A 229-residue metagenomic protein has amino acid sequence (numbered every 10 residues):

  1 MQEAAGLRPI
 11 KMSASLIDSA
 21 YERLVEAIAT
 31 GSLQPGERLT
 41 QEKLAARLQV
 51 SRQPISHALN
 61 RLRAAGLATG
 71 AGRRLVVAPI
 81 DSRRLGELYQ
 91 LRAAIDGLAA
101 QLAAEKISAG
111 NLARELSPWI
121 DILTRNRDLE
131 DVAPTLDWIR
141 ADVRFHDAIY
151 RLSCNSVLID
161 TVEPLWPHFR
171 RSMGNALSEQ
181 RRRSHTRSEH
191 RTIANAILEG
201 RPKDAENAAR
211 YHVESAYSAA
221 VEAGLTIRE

Functional and structural regions predicted by a protein language model:
M1-E105, E222-E229: Short linear motifs at protein or domain termini
S15, L136, R183-S184: Short helix-capping and inter-helix turn/linker motifs at the boundaries of alpha-helical repeat units
D18, S82, A93, A113 (+2 more regions): Amphipathic alpha-helical repeat elements characteristic of tetratricopeptide repeat
V25, G86, G97, Q101 (+4 more regions): Amphipathic, non-transmembrane alpha-helical secondary structure
D81-S82, M173-A176: Short alpha-helical transmembrane interface motifs in multi-pass membrane proteins
A109-G174, R187-A196, D204-E214, S218: Conserved amphipathic alpha-helical segments that form helical-bundle/coiled-coil interaction surfaces
S178-R182: Solvent-exposed loop and edge beta-strand segments that line ligand/cofactor-binding and catalytic clefts
